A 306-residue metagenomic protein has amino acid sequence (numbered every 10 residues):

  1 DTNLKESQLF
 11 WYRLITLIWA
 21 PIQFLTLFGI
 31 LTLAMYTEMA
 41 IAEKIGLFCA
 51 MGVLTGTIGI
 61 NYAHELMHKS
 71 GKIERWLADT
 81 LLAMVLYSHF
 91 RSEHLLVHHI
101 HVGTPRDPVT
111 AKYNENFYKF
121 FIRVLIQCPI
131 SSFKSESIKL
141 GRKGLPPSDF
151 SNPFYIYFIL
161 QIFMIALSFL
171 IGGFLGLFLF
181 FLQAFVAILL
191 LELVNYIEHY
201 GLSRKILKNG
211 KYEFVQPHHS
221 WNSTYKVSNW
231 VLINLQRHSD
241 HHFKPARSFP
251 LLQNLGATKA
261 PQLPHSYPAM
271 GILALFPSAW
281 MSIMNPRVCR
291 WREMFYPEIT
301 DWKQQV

Functional and structural regions predicted by a protein language model:
D1-I122: Intramembrane catalytic core of multi-pass membrane enzymes that act on lipidic substrates
F10-M35, A42-G56, F150-L193, F276-P277: Alpha-helical bilayer-embedded segments of polytopic membrane proteins, i.e., transmembrane/intramembrane helices
A40, L47, M51, H64-H68 (+6 more regions): Membrane-targeting and insertion segments and their boundary/processing signals
G71-D79, A83-F154, L175, F180 (+1 more regions): Cytosolic/stromal cytosol-facing helical appendages immediately following the last transmembrane segment
